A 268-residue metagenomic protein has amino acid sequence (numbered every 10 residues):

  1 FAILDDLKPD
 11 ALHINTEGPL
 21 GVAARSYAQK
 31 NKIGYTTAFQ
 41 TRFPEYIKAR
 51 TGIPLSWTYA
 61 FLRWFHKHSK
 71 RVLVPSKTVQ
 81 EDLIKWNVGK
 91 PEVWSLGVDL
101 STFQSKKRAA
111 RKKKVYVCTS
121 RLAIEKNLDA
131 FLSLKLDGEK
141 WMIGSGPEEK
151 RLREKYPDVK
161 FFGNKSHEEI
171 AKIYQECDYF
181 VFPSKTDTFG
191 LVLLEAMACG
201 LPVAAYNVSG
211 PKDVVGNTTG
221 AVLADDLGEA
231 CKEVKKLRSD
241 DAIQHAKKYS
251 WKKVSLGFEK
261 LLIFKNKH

Functional and structural regions predicted by a protein language model:
L4, N164-K165, K172-C177, F258: Short alpha-helical donor nucleotide-sugar binding micro-motif in glycosyltransferases
E17, K185: Aromatic "clamp/platform" in nucleotide-sugar-dependent glycosyltransferases that forms part of the donor/acceptor
G34-T36, E45-W64, V74: Nucleotide-sugar donor phosphate/pyrophosphate-binding loop at the beta->alpha transition of glycosyltransferases
T78, G97: Carbohydrate-associated surface elements
K107-I143: Conserved donor-binding/catalytic core segment of Leloir-type glycosyltransferases
K150-E168: Nucleotide-activated donor-binding/catalytic signature segment of Leloir-type glycosyltransferases, i.e., the conserved
P202-A205: Short hydrophobic beta-strand element within catalytic cores of glycosyltransferases and related nucleotide-activated
K236-K265: A charged, aromatic-enriched C-terminal amphipathic alpha-helix characteristic of glycosyltransferases across folds
